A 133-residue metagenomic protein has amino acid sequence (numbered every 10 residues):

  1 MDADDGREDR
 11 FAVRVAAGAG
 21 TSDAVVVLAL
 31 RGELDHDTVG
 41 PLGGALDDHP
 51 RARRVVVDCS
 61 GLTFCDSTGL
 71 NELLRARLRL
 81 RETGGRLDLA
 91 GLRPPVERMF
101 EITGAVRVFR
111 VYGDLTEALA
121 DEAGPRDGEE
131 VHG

Functional and structural regions predicted by a protein language model:
D2-G44: STAS-typified acidic loop motif
D2-R7, V56, F64, D127: Intrinsically disordered, low-complexity regulatory regions of eukaryotic regulatory proteins
R7-R10, G113-G133: Short, charged, intrinsically disordered terminal tails
G18, P94, T116: Residues that form or immediately flank small-molecule/cofactor binding pockets and catalytic motifs
T21, L80, P125-E129: Alpha-helix termini
H36-F109: Amphipathic alpha-helical interaction surfaces in cytosolic regulatory modules
